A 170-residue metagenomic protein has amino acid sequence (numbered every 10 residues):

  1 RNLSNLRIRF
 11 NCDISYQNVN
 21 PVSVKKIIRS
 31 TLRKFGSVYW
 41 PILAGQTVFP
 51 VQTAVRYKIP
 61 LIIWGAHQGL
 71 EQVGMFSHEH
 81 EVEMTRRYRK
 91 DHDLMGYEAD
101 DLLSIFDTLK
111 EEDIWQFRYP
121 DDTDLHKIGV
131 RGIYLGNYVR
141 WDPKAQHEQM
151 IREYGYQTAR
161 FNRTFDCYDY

Functional and structural regions predicted by a protein language model:
N2-Y170: Nucleotide-activated chemistry modules centered on ATP-dependent adenylation/adenylyltransferase
